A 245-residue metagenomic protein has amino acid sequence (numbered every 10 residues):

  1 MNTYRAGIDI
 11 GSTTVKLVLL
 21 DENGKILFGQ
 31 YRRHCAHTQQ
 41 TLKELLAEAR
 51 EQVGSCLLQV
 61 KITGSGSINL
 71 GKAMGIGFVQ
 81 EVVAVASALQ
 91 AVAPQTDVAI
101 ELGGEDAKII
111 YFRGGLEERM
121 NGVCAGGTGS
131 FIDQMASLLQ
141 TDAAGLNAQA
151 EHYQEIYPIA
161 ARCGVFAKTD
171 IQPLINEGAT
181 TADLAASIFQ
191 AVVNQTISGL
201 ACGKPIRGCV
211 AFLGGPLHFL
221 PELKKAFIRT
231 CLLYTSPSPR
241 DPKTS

Functional and structural regions predicted by a protein language model:
N2-E22, T96-F112: Gly/Thr-rich phosphate-binding beta-strand-loop-beta motif of the actin/hexokinase/Hsp70
G7-Q40, E44, L116-E118, G122-V123: Short glycine-rich, Thr/Ser-proximal phosphate-binding strand/loop in the N-terminal lobe of ATP-dependent enzymes
Y31-H34, A49-V83, Y111-R119: Short beta-strand-loop/turn "lid" adjacent to the catalytic site in phosphate-handling enzymes
T38, G114-E155, C163: Glycine-rich phosphate-binding loop plus the immediately following alpha-helix
L46-L58, T196-G208: Phosphate/pyrophosphate-binding loops at sites that engage ATP/ADP/AMP, CoA/4′-phosphopantetheine, polyphosphate
T63-S65, G208-F219: Glycine-rich beta-strand-to-loop/alpha-helix junction loops that act as flexible
A167-L200: Adenine-nucleotide phosphate-binding core of ATP-dependent small-molecule kinases
Y234-P239: Conserved small/polar residues in nucleotide/adenosyl-binding loops
